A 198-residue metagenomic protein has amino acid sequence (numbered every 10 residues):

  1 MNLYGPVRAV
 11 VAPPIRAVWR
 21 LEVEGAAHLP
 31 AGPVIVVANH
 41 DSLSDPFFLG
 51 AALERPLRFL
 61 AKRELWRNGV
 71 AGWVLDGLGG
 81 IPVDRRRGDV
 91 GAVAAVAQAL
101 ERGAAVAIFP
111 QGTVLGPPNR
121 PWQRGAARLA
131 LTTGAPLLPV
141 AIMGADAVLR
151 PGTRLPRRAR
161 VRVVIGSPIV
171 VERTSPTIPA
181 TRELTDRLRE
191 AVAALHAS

Functional and structural regions predicted by a protein language model:
M1-P14: N-terminal nucleotide/polyanion-binding subdomain common to many enzyme families
L3, V90-S198: Non-catalytic C-terminal accessory region of glycerolipid acyltransferases and related lyso-lipid remodeling enzymes
G5, R16-A17, P30-R87, A95: Catalytic core of membrane glycerolipid acyltransferases/transacylases, capturing the structured, soluble-facing
V10-V11, G77-P82, F109-V114: Short, basic, glycine/proline-bearing loop/turn elements
A12, F47, A127: Active-site phosphate/pyrophosphate- and oxyanion-stabilizing loops and adjacent acidic/basic residues in soluble
R16-V23, A145-V148: Short gly/ser/thr-rich secondary-structure transition/capping motifs
G25, N39, A61-K62, G79 (+2 more regions): A secondary-structure boundary/capping signal
G25-L29, A97-Q98: Short amphipathic alpha-helix with an adjacent loop that forms part of the alpha/beta core around
